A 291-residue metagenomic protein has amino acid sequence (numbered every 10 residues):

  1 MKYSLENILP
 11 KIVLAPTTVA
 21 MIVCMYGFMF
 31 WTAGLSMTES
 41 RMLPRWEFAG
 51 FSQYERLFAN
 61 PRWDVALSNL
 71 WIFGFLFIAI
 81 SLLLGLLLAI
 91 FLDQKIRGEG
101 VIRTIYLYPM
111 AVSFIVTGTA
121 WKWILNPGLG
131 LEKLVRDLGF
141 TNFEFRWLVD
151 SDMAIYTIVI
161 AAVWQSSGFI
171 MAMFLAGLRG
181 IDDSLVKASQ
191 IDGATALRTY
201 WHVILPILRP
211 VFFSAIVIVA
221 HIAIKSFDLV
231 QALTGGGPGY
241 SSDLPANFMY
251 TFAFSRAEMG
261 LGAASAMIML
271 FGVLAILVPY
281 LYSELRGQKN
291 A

Functional and structural regions predicted by a protein language model:
M1-L5: N-terminal hydrophobic targeting signals that begin at the initiator methionine
E6-A291: A structural signal for multi-pass alpha-helical bundles of membrane permease subunits that mediate small-molecule
